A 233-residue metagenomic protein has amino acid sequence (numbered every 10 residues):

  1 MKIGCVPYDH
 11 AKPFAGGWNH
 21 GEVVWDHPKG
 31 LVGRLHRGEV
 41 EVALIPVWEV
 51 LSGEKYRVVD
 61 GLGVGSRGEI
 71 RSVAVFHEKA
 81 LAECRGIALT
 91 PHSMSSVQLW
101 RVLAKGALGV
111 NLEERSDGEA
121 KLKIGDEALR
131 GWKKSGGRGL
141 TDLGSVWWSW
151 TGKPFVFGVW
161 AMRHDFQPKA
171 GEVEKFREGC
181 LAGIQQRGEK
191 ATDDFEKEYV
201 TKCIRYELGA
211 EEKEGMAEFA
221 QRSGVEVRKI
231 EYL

Functional and structural regions predicted by a protein language model:
M1-L233: Domain-level signature for soluble enzymes in the chorismate/prephenate branch of the shikimate pathway
